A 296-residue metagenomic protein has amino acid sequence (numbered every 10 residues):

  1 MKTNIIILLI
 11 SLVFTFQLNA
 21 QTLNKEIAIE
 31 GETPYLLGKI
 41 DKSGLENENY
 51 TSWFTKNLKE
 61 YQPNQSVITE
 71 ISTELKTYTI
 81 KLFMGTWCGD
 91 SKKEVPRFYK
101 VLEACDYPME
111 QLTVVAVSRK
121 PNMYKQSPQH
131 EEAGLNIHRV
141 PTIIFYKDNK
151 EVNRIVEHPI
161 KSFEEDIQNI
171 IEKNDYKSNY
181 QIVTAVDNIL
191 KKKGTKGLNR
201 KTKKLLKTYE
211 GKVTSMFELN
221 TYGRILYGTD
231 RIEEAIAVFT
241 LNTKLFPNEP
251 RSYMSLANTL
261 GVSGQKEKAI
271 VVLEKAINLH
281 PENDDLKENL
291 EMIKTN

Functional and structural regions predicted by a protein language model:
Q111-F145, F163-I171: Thioredoxin-like thiol-disulfide oxidoreductase module
R139, I144-V183: Non-catalytic, surface beta->alpha helical segment in thiol-disulfide oxidoreductase systems
G228, V262, M292-N296: Register position in tetratricopeptide repeats
